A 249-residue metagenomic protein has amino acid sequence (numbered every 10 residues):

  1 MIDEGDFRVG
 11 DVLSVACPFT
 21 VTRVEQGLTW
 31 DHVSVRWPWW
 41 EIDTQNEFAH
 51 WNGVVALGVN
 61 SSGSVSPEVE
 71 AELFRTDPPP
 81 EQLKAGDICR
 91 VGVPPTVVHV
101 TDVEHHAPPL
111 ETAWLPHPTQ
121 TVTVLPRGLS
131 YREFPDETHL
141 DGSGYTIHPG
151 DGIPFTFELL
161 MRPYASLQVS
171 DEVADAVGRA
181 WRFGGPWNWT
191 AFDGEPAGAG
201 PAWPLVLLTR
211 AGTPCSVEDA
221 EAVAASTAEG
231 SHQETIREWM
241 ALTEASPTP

Functional and structural regions predicted by a protein language model:
I2-A71, D87: Extended, solvent-exposed polar beta/coil surface segments
E4-P18, T22, P80-H99, L167-A176: Short coil-to-beta transition motif at edge beta-strands of beta-rich domains
G5-D6, V21-Q26, F48, E81-Q82 (+5 more regions): Short, exposed beta-strand/loop patches in secreted or surface proteins that constitute
V15, T29, V91, L125 (+3 more regions): Acidic surface patches and DE-rich sequence motifs
P18-H32, P95-W114, R179-W189: Short beta-strand-centered aromatic/proline hotspots
R23, W30-V33, T44, A174 (+3 more regions): Intrinsically disordered, low-complexity regions enriched in Ser/Pro/Gly/Gln/His and often acidic
W37-Q82, H117-Q168, F192-P249: Intrinsically disordered, low-complexity, charged/polar segments
